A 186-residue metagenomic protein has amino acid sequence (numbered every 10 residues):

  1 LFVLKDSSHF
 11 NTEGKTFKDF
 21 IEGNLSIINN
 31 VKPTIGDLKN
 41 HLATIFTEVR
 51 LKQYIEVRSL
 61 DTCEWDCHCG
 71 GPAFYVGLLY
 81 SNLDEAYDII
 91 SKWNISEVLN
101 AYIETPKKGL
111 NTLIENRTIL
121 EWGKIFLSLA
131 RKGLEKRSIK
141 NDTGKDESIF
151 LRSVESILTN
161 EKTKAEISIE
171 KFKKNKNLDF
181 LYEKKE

Functional and structural regions predicted by a protein language model:
L1-E186: C-terminal accessory/tail domains of diverse enzymes
